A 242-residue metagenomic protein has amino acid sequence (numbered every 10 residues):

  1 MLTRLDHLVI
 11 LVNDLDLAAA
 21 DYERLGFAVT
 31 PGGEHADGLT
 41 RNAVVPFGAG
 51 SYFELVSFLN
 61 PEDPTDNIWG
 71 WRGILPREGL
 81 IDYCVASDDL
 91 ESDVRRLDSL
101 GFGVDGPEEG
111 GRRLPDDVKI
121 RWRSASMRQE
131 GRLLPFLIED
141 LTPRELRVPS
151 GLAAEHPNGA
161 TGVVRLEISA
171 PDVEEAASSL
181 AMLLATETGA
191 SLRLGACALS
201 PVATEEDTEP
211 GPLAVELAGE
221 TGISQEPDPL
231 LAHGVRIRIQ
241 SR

Functional and structural regions predicted by a protein language model:
M1-L5, I10-T30, F47-R242: Glyoxalase I/VOC metalloenzyme domain signal
D37-R41, D116: Short acidic/glycine-enriched loop/turn segments that link adjacent beta-strands
V44: Short, surface-exposed charged micro-motifs
